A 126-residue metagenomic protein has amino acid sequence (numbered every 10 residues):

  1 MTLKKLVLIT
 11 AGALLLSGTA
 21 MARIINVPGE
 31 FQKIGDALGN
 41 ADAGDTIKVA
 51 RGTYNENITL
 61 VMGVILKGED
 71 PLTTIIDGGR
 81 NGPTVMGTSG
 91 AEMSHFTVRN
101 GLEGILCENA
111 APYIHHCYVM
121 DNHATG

Functional and structural regions predicted by a protein language model:
M1-L8: Bacterial N-terminal signal peptides that target proteins for export
I9-S17: Bacterial N-terminal signal peptides
L16, L60, E69-D70: Short, structurally constrained coil/turn elements that cap an alpha-helix or connect an alpha-helix to the following
G18-A22: Sec/Tat signal peptide C-region and signal peptidase I cleavage site
R23-N55, T59: Acidic Gly/Asp/Thr-rich repetitive segments characteristic of extracellular carbohydrate-active and adhesion proteins
G29, R51, V64-G104: Right-handed parallel beta-helix/beta-spiral solenoid domain characteristic of secreted/periplasmic
L38, N57-L60, T74, P83-T88 (+2 more regions): Glycine-rich beta-solenoid repeat tracts in large extracellular/virion proteins
E92-G126: Right-handed parallel beta-helix
